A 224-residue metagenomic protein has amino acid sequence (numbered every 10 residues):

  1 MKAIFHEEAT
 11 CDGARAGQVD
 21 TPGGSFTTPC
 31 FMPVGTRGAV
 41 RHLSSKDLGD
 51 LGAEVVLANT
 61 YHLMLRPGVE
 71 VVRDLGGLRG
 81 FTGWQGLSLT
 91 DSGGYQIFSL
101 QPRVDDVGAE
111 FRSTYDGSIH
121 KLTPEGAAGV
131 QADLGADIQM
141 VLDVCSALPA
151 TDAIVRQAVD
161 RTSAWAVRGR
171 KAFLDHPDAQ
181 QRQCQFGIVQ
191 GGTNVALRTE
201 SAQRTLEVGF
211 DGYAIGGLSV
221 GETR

Functional and structural regions predicted by a protein language model:
M1-D178: Non-catalytic, usually N-terminal nucleic-acid engagement modules in DNA/RNA processing proteins
A172, H176, Q180-R224: Glycine-rich phosphate/ribose-binding loops and adjacent secondary-structure elements that form binding surfaces
